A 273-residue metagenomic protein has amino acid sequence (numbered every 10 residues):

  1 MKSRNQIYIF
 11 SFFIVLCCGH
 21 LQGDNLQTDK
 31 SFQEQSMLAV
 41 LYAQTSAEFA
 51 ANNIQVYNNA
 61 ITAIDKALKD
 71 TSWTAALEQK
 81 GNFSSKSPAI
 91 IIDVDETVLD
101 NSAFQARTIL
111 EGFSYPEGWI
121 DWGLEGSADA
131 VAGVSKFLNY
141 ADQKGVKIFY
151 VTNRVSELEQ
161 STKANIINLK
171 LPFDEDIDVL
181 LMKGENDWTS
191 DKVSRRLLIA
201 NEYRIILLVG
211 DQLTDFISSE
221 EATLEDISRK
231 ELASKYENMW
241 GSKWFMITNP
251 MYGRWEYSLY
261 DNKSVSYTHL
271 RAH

Functional and structural regions predicted by a protein language model:
F10-C17: Bacterial N-terminal signal peptides
G23-K80: Long, acidic (Asp/Glu-rich), low-complexity accessory segments flanking structured domains
I90-D100: Asp-based phosphoryl-transfer active-site loop
E96, V134-I166, D211-L213: Substrate-recognition element of Asp-dependent hydrolases with the DxDx(T/V) motif
V98-D129: Active-site neighborhood of HAD-like aspartate-dependent phosphohydrolases
E159-I206, T223: Substrate-recognition "cap/lid" segment bordering the active-site pocket of phosphatases
Y203-R204, V209, L213-E256, N262-K263: Acidic, Mg2+-coordinating phosphoryl-transfer loop and its flanking beta/alpha structural elements, shared across
T268-H273: Conserved small/polar residues in nucleotide/adenosyl-binding loops
